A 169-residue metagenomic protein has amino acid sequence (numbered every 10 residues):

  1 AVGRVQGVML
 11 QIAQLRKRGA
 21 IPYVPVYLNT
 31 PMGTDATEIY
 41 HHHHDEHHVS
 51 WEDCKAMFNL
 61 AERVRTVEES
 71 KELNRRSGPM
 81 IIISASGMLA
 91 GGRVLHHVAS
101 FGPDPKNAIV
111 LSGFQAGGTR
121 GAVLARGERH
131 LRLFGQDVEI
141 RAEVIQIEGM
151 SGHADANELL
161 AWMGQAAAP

Functional and structural regions predicted by a protein language model:
V2-P169: Acidic/His-rich, metal-assisted hydrolase cores and their charged scaffolds
